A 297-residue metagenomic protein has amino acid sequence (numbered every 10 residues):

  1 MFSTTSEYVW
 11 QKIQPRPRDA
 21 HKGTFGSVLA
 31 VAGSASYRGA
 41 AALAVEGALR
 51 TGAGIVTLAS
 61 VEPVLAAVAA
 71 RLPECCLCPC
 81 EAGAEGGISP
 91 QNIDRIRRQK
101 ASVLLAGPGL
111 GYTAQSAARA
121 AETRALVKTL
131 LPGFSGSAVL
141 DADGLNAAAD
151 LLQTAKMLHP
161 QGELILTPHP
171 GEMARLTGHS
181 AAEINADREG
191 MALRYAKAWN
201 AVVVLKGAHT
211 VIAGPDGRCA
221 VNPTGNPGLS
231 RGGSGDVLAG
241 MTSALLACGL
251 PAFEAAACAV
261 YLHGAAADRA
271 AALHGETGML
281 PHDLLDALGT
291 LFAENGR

Functional and structural regions predicted by a protein language model:
M1-E7, A59-T224, G296: Glycine-rich phosphate/dinucleotide-binding loop and adjoining beta-alpha-beta core of small-molecule
M1-K22: Positively charged, low-complexity intrinsically disordered leader regions
P17, C219-G233: Short pre-catalytic strand/loop immediately N-terminal to key active-site residues, enriched for Gly-Thr
H21-E85: Substrate-binding N-lobe of the ribokinase-like
A42, E46-G47, K128, L193 (+1 more regions): Alpha-helical segments flanking ligand/cofactor-binding loops in enzyme cores
A174-R175, R231-L262: Short, small-residue alpha-helix embedded
A265-R297: Charged C-terminal helix
